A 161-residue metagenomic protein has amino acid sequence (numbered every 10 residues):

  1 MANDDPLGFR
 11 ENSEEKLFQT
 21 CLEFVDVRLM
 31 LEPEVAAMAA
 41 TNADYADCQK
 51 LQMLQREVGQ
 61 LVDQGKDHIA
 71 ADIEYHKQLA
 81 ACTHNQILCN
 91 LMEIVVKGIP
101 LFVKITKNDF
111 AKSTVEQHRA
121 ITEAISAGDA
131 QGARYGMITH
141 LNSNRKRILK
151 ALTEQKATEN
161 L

Functional and structural regions predicted by a protein language model:
M1-M30, A37, E154, T158: Short linear motifs at protein or domain termini
F24-V103, V115-H118, T122, G132-N142 (+1 more regions): Conserved amphipathic alpha-helical segments that form helical-bundle/coiled-coil interaction surfaces
N108-E116: Short, 15-30-residue, compositionally biased linear elements with alpha-helical propensity or flexible coil
K146-L161: Generic C-terminal helix-cap and adjacent flexible tail
